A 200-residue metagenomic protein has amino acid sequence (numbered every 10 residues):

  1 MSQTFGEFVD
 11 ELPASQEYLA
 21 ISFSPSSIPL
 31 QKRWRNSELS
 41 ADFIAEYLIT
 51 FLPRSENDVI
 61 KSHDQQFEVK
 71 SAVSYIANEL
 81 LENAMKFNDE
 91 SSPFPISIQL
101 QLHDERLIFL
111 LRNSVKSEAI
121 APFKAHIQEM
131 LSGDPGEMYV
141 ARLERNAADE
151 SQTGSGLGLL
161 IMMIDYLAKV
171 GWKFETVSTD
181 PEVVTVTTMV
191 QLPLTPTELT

Functional and structural regions predicted by a protein language model:
L19-D64, M130-R142: Helix-loop-beta hinge of the Bergerat
L52-N78, P93-P95, N146-Q152: Conserved short strand/loop->alpha-helix "switch" segment adjacent to the catalytic nucleotide/phosphoryl-transfer site
F67-Q101, L160-I164: Conserved ATP-binding N-box helix of the HATPase_c
E105-T153, L199: Glycine-rich/acidic phosphate-handling loop/turn and adjacent ATP-lid/helix of nucleotide-binding kinase/ATPase domains
N146-A168: Glycine-rich phosphate-binding loop
A168-T176: Glycine-rich ATP-binding loops of the HATPase_c
V183-P193: Short C-terminal beta-strand
L194-T200: C-terminal end segment of the histidine kinase catalytic
